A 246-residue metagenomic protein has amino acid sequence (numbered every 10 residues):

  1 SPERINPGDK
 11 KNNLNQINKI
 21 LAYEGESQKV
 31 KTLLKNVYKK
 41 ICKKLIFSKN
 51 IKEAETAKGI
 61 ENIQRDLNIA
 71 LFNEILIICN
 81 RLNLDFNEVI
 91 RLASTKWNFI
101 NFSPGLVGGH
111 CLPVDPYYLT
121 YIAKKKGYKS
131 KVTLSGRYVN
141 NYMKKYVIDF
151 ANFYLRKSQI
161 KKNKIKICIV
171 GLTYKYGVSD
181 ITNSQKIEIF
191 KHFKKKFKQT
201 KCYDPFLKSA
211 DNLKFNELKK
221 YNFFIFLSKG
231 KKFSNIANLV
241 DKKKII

Functional and structural regions predicted by a protein language model:
S1-I246: Structural/interface elements that position substrates and couple domains in central-metabolism enzymes
